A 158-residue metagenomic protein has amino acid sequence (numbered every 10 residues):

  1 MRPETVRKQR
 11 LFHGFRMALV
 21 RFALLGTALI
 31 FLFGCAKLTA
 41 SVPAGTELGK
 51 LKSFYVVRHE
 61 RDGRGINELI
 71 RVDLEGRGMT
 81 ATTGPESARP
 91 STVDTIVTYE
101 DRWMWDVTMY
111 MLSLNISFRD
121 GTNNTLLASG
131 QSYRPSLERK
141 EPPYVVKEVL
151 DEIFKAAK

Functional and structural regions predicted by a protein language model:
E4-A23: Bacterial N-terminal signal peptides that target proteins for export
A23-I30: Sec-dependent N-terminal signal peptides
L32-G34: C-terminal motif of bacterial Sec signal peptides marking the signal peptidase cleavage site
A36-G49, D73-G76, T80-A81, A128-K158: C-terminal/domain-edge helix-coil "capping" segments
G45-T98: N-terminal segment of the mature soluble domain
H59-N67, V107-M109, S136-E141: Solvent-exposed loop/turn segments connecting transmembrane beta-strands in outer-membrane beta-barrel proteins
G84, T98-M104, S113: N-terminal post-signal-peptidase region of extra-cytosolic proteins
T108-P135: Amphipathic beta-strand/beta-sheet edge segments enriched in Tyr/Trp
